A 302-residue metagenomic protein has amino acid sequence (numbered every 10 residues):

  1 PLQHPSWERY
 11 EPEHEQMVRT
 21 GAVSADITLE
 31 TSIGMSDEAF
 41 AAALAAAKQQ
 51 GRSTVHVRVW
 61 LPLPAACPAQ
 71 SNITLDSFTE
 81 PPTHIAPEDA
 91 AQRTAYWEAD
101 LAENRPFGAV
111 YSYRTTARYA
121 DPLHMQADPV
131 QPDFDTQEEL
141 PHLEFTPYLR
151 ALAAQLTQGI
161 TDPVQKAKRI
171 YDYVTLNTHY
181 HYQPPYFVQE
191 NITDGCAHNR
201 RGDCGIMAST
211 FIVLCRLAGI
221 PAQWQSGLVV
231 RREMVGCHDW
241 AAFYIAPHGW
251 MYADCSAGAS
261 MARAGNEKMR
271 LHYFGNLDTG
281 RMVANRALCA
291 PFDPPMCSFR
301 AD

Functional and structural regions predicted by a protein language model:
P1-A117: Intrinsically disordered, low-complexity N-terminal segments that are enriched in acidic
V59, I170, A241: Terminal peptide-recognition signature
S71-N72, A120, A262-E267: A short, polar/proline- and glycine-enriched secondary-structure boundary/capping micro-motif
I85-H198: Acidic low-complexity segments
T115-T116, N177-H181, D203, V229-R232 (+1 more regions): Solvent-exposed loop/turn segments at secondary-structure junctions within structured extracellular/periplasmic domains
P163-I170, R200-C215: Active-site nucleophilic cysteine motif
I206-M296: Hydrophobic/aromatic-rich core segments of domains that either
C297-A301: Glycine/proline-enriched, intrinsically flexible loops and inter-domain linkers
